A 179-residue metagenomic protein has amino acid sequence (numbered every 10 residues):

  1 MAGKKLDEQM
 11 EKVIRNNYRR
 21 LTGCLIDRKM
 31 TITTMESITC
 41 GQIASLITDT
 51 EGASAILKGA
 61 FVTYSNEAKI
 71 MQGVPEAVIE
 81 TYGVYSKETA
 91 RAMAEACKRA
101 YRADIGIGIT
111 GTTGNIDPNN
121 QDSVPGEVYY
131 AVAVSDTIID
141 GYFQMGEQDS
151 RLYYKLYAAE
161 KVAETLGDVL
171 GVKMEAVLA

Functional and structural regions predicted by a protein language model:
A2-A179: Short alpha-helical segments enriched in small residues
